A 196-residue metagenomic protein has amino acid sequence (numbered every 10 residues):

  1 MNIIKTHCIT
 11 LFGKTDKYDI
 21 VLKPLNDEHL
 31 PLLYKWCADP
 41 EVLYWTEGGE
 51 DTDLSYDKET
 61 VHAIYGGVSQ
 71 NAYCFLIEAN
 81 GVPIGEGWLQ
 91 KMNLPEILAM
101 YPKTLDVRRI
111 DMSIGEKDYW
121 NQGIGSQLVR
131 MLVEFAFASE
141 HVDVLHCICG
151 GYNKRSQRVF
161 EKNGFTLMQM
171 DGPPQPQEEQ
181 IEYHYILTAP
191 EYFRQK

Functional and structural regions predicted by a protein language model:
M1-L30, E78-K196: Acyl-donor (CoA/ACP) binding surface of acyl/acetyltransferases
V21, L32, H62-I64: Short secondary-structure capping/turn segments at boundaries of alpha-helices and beta-strands
L33, V42, I110: Hydrophobic pocket/interface hotspot
Y34, Y65-G66, F137: N-terminal cationic-hydrophobic initiation segments that often serve targeting/anchoring roles
C37: Residues forming the ATP-binding cleft of Hanks-type serine/threonine protein kinase domains
P40, T46, M112-E116: Short, histidine-centered active-site or binding-site loop motifs used for metal coordination, general acid-base
E41-A63: Conserved GNAT-fold acetyl-CoA-binding loop/helix
A63-L76, G85: A short helix-loop-beta-strand connector motif used in the catalytic cores of GNAT acetyltransferases and, in some
